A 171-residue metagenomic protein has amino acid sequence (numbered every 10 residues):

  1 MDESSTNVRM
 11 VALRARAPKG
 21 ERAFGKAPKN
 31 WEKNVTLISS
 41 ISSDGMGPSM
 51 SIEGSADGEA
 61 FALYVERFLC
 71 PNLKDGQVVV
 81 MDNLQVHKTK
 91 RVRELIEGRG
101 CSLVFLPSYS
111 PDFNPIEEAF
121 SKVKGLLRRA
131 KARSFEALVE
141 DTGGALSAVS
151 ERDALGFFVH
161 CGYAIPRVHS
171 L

Functional and structural regions predicted by a protein language model:
M1-L171: Short functional hotspots at interaction and active-site rims
